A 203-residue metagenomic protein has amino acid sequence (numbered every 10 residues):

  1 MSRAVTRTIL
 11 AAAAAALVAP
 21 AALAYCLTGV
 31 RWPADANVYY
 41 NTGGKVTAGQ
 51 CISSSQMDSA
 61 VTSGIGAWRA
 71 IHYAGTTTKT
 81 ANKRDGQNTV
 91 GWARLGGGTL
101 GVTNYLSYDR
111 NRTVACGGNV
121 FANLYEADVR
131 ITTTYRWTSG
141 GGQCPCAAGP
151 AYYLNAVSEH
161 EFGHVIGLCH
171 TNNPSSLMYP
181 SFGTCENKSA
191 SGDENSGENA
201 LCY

Functional and structural regions predicted by a protein language model:
M1-L10: Bacterial N-terminal signal peptides that target proteins for export
A19-A21: N-terminal signal peptide c-region/cleavage motif recognized by signal peptidases
L23-Y203: Zinc-dependent metalloendopeptidases
